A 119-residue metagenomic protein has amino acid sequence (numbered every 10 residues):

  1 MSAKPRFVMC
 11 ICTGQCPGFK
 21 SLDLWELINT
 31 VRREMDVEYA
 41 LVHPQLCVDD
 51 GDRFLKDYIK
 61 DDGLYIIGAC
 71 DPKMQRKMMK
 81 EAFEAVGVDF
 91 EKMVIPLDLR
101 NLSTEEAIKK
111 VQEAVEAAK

Functional and structural regions predicted by a protein language model:
M1-K119: Iron-sulfur-associated redox domains of electron-transfer enzymes in respiratory and anaerobic energy metabolism
